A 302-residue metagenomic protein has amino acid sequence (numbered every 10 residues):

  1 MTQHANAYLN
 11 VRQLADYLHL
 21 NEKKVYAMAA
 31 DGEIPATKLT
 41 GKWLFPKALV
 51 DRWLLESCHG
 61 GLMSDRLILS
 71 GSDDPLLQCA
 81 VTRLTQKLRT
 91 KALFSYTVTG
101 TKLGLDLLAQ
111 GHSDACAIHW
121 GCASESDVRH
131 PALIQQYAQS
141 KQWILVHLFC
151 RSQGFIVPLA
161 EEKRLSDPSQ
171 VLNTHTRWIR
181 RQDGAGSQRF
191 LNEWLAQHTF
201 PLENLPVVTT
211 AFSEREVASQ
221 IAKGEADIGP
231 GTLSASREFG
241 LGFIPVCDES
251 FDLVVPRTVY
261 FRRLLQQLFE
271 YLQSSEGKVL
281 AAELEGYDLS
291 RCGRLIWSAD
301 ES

Functional and structural regions predicted by a protein language model:
M1-H112, W120, A138-V146, A196 (+1 more regions): N-terminal hydrophobic or amphipathic helices and topogenic motifs
A7, Q139-K141, L145-S152, R237-E270 (+1 more regions): Periplasmic-binding protein-like
M63-D73, P168-Q188: Short loop->beta-strand "edge-of-pocket" segments that line small-molecule binding or catalytic clefts across diverse
A92-G100, L202-E214: Short beta-strand-to-loop elements that line the ligand-binding cleft of bilobed periplasmic-binding protein-like
K102-C116, W120-G121, T210-E225: Short helices/loops that flank or line small-molecule/ion binding pockets
A117-Q153, L159: Acidic, polar ligand-binding/catalytic clefts
W120-I134, A218-C247: A ligand-binding cleft/hinge motif common to bilobed small-molecule-binding domains
L148, V157-W178: Flexible hinge/capping segments at coil-to-helix
